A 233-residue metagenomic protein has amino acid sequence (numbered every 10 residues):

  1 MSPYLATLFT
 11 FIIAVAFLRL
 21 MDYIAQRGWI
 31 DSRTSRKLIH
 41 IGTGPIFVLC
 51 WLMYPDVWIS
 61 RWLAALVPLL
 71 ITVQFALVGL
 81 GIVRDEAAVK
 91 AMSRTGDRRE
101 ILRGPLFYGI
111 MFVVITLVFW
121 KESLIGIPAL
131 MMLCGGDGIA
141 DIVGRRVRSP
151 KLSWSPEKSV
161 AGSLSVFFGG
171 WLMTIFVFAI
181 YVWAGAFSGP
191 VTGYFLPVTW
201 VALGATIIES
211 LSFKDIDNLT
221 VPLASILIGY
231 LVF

Functional and structural regions predicted by a protein language model:
M1-L5, R19-L63, A76-F176, I180-L231: Interhelical loop and helix-boundary elements at the membrane-water interface of polytopic inner-membrane proteins
A14-F17: Glycine/aspartate-rich loop-and-adjacent alpha/beta segment that forms the canonical ThDP
L66-F75: Selected alpha-helical membrane-embedding segments in polytopic membrane proteins
